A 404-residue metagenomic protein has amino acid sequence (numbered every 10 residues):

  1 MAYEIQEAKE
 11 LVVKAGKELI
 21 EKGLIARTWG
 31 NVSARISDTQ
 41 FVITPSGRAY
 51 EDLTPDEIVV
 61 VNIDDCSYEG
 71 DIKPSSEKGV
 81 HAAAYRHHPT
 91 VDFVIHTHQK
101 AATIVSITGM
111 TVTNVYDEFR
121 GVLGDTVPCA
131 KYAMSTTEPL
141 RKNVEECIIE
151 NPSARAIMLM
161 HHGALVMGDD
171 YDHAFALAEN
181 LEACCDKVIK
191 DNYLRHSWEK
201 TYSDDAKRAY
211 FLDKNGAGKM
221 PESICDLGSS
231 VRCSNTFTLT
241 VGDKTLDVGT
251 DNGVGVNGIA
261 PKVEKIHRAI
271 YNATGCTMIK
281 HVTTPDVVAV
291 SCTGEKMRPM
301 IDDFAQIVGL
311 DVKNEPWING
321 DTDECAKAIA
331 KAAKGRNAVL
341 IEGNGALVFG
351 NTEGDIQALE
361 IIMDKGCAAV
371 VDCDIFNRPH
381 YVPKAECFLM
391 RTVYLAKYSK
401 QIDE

Functional and structural regions predicted by a protein language model:
M1-E404: Glycine-rich flexible loops
